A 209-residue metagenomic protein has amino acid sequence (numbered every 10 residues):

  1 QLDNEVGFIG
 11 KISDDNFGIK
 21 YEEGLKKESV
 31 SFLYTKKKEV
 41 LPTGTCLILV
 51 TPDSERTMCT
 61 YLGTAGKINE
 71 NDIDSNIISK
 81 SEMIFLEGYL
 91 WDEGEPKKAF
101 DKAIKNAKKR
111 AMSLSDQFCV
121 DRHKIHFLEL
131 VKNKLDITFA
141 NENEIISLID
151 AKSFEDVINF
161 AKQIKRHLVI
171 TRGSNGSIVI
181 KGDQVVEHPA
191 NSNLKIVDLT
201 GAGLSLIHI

Functional and structural regions predicted by a protein language model:
Q1-E5, V50: Alpha-helix C-terminal capping segments
L2, L41-T43, G173: Short, basic and Ser/Thr-rich N-terminal targeting/leader segments
K11-S13: Alpha-helical transmembrane segments within multi-pass membrane transporters and channels
I19-K37, V50-V186, N193: Ribokinase/PfkB-type carbohydrate-kinase core domain
H188-G201: Short pre-catalytic strand/loop immediately N-terminal to key active-site residues, enriched for Gly-Thr
I207-I209: Conserved small/polar residues in nucleotide/adenosyl-binding loops
